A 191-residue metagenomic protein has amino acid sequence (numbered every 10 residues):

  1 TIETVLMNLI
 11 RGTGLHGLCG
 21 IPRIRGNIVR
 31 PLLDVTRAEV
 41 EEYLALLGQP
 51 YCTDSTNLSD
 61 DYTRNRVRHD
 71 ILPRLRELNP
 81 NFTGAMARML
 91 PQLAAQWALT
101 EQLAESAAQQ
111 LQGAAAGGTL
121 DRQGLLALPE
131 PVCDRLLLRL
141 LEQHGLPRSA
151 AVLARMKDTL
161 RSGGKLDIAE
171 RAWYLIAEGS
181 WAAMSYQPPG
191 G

Functional and structural regions predicted by a protein language model:
I2-M89, L93, E101, A116-L126: Catalytic subdomain that performs nucleotidyl-dependent activation
I10, R23-R25, R37, H69 (+1 more regions): AMP-forming adenylation/ATP pyrophosphatase catalytic core
